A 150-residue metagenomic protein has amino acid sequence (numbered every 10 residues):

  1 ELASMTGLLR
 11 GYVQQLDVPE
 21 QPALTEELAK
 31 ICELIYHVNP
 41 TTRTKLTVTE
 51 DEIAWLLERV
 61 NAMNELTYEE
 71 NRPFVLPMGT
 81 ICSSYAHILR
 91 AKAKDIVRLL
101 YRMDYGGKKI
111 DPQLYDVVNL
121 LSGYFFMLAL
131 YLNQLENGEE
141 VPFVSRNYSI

Functional and structural regions predicted by a protein language model:
E1-I150: Phosphate/pyrophosphate-binding loop motifs in nucleotide- or prenyl diphosphate-using proteins
